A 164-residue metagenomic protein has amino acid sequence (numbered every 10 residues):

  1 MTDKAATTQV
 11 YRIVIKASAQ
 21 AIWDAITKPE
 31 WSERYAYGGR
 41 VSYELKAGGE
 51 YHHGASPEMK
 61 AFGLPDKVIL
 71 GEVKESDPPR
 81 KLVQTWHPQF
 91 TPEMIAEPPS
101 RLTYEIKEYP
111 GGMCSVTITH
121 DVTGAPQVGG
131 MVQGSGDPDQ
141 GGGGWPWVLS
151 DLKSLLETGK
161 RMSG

Functional and structural regions predicted by a protein language model:
M1-T8: Short acidic N-proximal helix/loop "leader" segments that mark the beginning of a domain or an inter-domain linker
V10-Y11, E30-L70, S163: Short beta-edge strand/loop motif at the mouth of beta-sheet-based domains
I13, V68-E75, S100-E108: Hydrophobic/aromatic beta-strand elements that line small-molecule binding cavities or substrate pockets in beta-rich
K16-R34: Amphipathic alpha-helical segments
A19-Q20, E44-K46, K74-K81, E105-S115: A short, structured loop/turn motif at beta-sheet edges
I22-W23, S32, Y51, V73 (+4 more regions): Hydrophobic pocket/interface hotspot
T91-G142, P146: Beta-strand/loop substructures that line and gate deep hydrophobic ligand-binding cavities in soluble
D121, S154-G164: Short, highly charged C-terminal tails/helix-capping segments
